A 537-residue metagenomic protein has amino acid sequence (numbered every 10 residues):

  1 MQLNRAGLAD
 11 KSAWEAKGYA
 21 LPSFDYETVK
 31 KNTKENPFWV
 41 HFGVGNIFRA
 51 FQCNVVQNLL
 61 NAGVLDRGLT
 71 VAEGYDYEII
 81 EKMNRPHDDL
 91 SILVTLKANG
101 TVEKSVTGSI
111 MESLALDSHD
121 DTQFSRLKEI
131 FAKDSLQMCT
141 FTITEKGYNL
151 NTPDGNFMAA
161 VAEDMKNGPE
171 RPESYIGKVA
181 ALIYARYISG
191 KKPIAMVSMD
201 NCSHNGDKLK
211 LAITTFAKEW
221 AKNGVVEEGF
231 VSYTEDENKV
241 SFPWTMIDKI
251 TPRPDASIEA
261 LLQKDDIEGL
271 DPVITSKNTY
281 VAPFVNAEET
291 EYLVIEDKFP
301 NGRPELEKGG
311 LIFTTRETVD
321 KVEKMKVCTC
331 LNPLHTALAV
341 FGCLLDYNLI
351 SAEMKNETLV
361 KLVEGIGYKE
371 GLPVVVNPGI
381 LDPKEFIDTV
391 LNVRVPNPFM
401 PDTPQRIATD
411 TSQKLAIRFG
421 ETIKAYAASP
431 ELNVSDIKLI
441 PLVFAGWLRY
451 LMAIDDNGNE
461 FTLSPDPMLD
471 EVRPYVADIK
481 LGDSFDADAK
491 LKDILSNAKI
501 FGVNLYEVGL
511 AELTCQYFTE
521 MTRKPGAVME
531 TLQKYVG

Functional and structural regions predicted by a protein language model:
M1-F42, N46-G537: Substrate/ligand-engaging "lid" and interaction regions
